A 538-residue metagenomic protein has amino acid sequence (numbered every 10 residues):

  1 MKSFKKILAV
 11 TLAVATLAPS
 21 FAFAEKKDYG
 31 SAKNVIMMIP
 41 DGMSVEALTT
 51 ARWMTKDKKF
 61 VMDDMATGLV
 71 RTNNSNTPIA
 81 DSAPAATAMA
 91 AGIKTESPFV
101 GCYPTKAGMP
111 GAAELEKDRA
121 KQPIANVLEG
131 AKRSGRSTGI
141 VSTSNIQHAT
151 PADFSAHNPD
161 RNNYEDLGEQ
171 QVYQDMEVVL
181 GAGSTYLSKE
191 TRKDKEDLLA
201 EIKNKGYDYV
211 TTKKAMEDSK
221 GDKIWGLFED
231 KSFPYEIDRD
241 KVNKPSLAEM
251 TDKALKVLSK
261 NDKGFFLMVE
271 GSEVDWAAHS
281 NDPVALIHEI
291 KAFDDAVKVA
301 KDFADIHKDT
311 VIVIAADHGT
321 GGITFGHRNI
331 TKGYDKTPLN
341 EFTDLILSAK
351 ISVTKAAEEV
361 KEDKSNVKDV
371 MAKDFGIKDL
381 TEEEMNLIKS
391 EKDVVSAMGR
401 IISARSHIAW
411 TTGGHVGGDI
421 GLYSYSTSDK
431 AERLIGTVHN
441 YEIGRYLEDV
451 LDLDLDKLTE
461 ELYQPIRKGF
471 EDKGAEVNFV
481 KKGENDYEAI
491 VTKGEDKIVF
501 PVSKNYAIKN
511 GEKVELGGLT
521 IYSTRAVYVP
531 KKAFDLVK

Functional and structural regions predicted by a protein language model:
M1-L8: Bacterial N-terminal signal peptides that target proteins for export
L12, T16-L17: Hydrophobic core
A18-K27: Sec-dependent signal peptide cleavage junction
F23, G135-V141, D456-T459: Short, well-structured beta-strand/strand-turn elements
A32-N34, M43-L48, W53-A91, E96 (+4 more regions): A post-motif C-terminal structural segment
K33, G42, E46-A47, R52 (+1 more regions): Active-site-adjacent structural elements in enzyme catalytic domains
K94-E169, D175, R239: Extracytoplasmic mature domains of secreted/periplasmic and thylakoid-lumen proteins
